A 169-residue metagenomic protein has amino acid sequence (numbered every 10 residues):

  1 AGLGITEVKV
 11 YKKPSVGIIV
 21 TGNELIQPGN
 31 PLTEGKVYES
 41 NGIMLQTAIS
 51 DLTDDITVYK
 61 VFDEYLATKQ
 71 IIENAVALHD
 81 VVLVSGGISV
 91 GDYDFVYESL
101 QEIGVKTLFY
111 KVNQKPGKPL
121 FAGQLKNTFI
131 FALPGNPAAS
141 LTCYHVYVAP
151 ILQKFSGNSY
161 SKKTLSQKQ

Functional and structural regions predicted by a protein language model:
A1-Y59: Short, glycine/charged-enriched hinge/interface segments at domain edges or termini
L3-T6, A48, L52, A75-V82 (+2 more regions): Change "in soluble alpha/beta enzymes" to "in soluble alpha/beta proteins
E7-K12, D51, N74-V76, N113-Q114 (+2 more regions): Solvent-exposed alpha-helices and their adjacent loops that cap or buttress functional pockets in soluble metabolic
I18-T21, V84-S85, N113, L133-P134: Short beta-strand segments
Q27-P28, V90-D94, L141: Short glycine/serine/threonine-rich phosphate/pyrophosphate-binding segments that cradle anionic phosphate groups
V37-G42, F62-L66, Y110-P119: A general structural motif
Q46-F95, S99-E102: N-terminal small/polar loop signature for handling phosphorylated ligands or for N-terminal nucleophile
S99-Q169: Flexible glycine/proline-rich
